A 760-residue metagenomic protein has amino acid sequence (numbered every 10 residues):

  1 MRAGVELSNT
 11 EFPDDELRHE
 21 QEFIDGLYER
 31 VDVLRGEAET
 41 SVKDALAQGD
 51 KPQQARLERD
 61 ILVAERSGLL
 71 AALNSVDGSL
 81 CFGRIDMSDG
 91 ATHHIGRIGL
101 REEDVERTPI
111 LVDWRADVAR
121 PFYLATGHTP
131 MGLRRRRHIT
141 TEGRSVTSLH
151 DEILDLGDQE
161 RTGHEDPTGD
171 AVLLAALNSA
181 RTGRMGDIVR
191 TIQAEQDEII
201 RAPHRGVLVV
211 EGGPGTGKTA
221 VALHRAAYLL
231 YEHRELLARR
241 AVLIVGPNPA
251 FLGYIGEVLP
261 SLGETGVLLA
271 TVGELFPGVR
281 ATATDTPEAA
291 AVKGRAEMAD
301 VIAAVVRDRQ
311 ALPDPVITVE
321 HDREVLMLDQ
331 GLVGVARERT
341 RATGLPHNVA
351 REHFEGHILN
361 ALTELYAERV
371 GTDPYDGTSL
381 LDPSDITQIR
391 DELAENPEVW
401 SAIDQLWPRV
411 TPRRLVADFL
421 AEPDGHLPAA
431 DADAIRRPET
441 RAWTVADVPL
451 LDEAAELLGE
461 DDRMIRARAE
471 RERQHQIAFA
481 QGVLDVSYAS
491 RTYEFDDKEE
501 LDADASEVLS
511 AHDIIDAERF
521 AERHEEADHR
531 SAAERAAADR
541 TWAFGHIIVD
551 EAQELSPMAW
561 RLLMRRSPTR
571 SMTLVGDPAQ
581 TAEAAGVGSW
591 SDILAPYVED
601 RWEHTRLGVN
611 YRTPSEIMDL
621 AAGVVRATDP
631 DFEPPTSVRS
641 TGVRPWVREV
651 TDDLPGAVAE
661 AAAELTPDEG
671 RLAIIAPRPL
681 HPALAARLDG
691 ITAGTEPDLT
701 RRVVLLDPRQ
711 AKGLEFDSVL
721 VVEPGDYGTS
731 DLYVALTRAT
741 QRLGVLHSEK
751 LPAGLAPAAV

Functional and structural regions predicted by a protein language model:
M1-V189, A194-E198, E518-H524, V760: Extended, charged low-complexity regulatory segments
R2-T10, D14-S41, A45-G49, E142 (+6 more regions): P-loop NTPase Walker
L17, N178, A241, V245 (+9 more regions): Hydrophobic alpha-helical scaffolding
V42, L69, G273-P277, D308 (+3 more regions): Alpha-helical structural signal
T168-G169, L275-D285, V333-R339, S379-P383 (+3 more regions): Short acidic (Asp/Glu) and glycine-rich catalytic loops that position anionic groups and cofactors
E235, R240, P249-K293, T492-H546 (+1 more regions): Conserved helicase motor core of SF1/SF2 NTP-dependent helicases
T284-E364: ATP-hydrolysis module of ASCE/P-loop NTPase motor domains, specifically the Walker B Asp-Glu catalytic pair
G331-H546, S556-A559: Conserved helicase NTPase catalytic core signature
